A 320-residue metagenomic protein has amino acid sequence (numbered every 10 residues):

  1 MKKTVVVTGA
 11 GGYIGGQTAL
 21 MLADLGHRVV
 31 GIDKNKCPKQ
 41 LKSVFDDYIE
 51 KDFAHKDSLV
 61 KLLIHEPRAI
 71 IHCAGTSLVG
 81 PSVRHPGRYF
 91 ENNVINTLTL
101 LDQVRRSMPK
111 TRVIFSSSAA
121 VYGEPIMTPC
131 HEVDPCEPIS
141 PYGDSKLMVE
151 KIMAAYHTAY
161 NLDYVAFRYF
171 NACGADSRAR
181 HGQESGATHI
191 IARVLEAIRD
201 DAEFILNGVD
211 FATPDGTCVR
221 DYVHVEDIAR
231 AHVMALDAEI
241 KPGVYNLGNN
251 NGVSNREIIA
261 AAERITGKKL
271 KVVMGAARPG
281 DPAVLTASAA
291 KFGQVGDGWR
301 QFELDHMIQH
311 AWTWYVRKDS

Functional and structural regions predicted by a protein language model:
V6-L25: N-terminal Rossmann NAD(P)H-binding glycine-rich loop of SDR-like oxidoreductase domains
T8, P67-C73, F115, N246: Rossmann-fold scaffold of SDR-type NAD(P)-dependent oxidoreductases
V44-H55: Rossmann-fold cofactor-recognition segment
F53-N92: NAD(P)H-binding glycine-rich loop region in Rossmannoid oxidoreductase-like domains and their noncatalytic homologs
H65, R84-I114: NAD(P)-cofactor binding segment of oxidoreductase domains
G87, E91, I95-T99, A120-A166 (+2 more regions): Catalytic helix-loop patch of NAD(P)-dependent Rossmann-fold dehydrogenases
I139, N171-A187, E196, D210-E226: Glycine-rich "substrate-gating" loop/helix at the edge of Rossmann-like oxidoreductase active sites
I198-S320: C-terminal substrate-binding subdomain of Rossmann-fold SDR/epimerase-dehydratase oxidoreductases
